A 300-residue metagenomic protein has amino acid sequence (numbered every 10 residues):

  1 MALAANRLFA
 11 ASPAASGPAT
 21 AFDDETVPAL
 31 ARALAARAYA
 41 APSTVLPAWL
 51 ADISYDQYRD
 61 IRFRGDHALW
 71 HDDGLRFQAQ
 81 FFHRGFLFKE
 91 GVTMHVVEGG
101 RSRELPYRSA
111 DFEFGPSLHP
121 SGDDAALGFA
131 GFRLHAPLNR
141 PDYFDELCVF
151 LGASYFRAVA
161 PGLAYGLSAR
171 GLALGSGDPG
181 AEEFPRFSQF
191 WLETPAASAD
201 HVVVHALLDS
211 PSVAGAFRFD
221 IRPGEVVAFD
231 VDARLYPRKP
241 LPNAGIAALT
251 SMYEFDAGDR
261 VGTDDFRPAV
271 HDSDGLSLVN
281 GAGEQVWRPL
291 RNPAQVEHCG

Functional and structural regions predicted by a protein language model:
M1-P13: N-terminal export signals
A11-F22: Cleaved targeting-peptide boundary
R32, A36-D178: Solvent-exposed N-terminal domain segments of exported/luminal and surface proteins
Y55, K89-G91, F129, F187 (+5 more regions): Extracellular structured ligand-interaction cores
D56, V149-L151, A158-Y165, P242 (+1 more regions): A contiguous, surface-exposed recognition patch within enzymatic or periplasmic domains that forms
G99-R101, T194-S198, P223-V226, R238-K239: A short, structured loop/turn motif at beta-sheet edges
G166-R222: Extended, loop-rich substrate-binding clefts of extracytoplasmic carbohydrate-active enzymes
A206-M252: Acidic, contiguous internal or C-terminal segments within carbohydrate-active enzymes that form a structured patch used
